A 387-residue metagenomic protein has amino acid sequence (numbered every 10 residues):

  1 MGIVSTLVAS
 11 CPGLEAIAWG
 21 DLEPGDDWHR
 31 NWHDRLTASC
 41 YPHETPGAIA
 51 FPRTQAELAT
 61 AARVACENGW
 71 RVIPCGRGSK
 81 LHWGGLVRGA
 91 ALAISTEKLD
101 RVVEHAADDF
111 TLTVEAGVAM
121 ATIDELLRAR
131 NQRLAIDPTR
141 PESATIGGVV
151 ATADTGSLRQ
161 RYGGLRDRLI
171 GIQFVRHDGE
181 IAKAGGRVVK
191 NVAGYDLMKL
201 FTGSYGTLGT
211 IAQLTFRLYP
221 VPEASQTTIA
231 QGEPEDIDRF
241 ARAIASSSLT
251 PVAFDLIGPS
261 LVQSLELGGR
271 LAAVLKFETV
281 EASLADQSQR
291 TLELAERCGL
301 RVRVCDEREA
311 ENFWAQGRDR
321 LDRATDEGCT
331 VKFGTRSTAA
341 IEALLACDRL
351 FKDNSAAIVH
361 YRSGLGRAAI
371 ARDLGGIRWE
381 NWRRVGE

Functional and structural regions predicted by a protein language model:
M1-C66, R77-F110, T139, E307-G328 (+1 more regions): N-terminal flexible segment immediately upstream of the FAD-binding catalytic core in FAD-dependent oxidoreductases
I3-L7, V64-A65, F240-A245, D286-C298 (+2 more regions): Short amphipathic alpha-helices in soluble, non-transmembrane regions that often serve as interface/regulatory elements
C11-L14, E67-W70, N131-L134, S246-V252 (+3 more regions): A common structural junction motif
S39-V72, A90, S95-E142, V150 (+3 more regions): N-terminal glycine-rich flavin-associated loop
A48, F110, G269-E278, S363-R372: A generic structural motif
Q55, E233-E235, F277-L284, R336-A340 (+1 more regions): Helix N-cap motif at beta-to-alpha junctions
A151, I170-E327: C-terminal substrate-binding/cap subdomain adjacent to the FAD-binding core in PCMH-type and related FAD-linked
Q316-E387: Substrate-recognition/cap regions that form aromatic- and gly/pro-loop-enriched pockets for small-molecule ligands
